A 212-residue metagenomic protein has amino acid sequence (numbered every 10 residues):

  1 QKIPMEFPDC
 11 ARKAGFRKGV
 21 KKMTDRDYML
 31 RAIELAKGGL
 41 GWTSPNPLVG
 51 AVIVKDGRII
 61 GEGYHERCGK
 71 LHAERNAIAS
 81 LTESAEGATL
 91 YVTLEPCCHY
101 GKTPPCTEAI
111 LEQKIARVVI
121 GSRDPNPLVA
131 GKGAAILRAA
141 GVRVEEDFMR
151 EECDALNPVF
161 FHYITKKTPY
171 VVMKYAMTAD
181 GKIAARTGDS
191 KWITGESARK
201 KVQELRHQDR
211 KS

Functional and structural regions predicted by a protein language model:
K13-K22: Short, Lys/Arg-enriched N-terminal segments with co-localized hydrophobic residues within the first ~10-30 amino acids
T24-S44, Y163: Short, basic/aromatic recognition patches
A32, G50, C97, L137 (+1 more regions): Residue-level signal for inorganic ion chemistry
V49-G57, Y175-A176: Short beta-strand scaffold segments in enzyme catalytic cores
I53-E152: Zn2+-dependent cytidine deaminase-like catalytic core
L137, W192-K200: Active-site glycine-rich loop that binds ribose-phosphate moieties when present
S212: Conserved small/polar residues in nucleotide/adenosyl-binding loops
